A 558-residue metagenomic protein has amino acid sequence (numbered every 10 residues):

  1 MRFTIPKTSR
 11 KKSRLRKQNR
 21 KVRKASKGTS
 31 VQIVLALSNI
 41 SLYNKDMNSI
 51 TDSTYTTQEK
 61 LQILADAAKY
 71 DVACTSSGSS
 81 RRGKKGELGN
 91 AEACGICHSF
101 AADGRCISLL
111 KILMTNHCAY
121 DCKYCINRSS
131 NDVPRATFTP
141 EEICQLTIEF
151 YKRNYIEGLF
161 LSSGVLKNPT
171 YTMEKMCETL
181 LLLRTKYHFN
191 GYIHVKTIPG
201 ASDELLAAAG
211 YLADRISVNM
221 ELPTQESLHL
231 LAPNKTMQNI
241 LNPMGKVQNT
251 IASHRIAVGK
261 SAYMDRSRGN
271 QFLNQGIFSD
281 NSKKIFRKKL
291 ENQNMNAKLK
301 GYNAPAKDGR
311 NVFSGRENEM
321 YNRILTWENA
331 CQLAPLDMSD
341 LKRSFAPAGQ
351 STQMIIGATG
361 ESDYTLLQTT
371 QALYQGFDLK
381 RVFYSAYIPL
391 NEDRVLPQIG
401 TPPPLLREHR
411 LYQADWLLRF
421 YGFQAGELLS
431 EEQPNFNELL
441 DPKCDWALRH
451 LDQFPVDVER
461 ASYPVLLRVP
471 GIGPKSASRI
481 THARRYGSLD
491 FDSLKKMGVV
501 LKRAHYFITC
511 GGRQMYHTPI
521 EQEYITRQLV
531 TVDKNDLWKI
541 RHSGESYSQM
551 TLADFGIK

Functional and structural regions predicted by a protein language model:
R2-H117, V500, I508-T509, Y516-S546 (+1 more regions): Flexible, acidic/Gly-rich N-terminal and inter-domain linker regions that tether and position cofactor-handling modules
K27, I112-E141: Canonical Radical SAM [4Fe-4S] cluster-binding loop centered on the CxxxCxxC motif and its immediate flanking residues
R81-R82, A262-G269, Y387-E392, E427-K443: A glycine-rich phosphate-binding loop feature that marks nucleotide/adenosyl-phosphate handling sites
S129-L159, L182: Conserved alpha-helical substructure of the radical SAM core
C144, K167-Y421: Conserved AdoMet/S-adenosylmethionine-binding subsite of the radical SAM
P397-V465, Y506-C510, M515-T526, D533: Long, highly charged, low-complexity intrinsically disordered interaction regions that mediate electrostatic DNA/RNA
A483-R484: Residue-level signature of tetratricopeptide-repeat
